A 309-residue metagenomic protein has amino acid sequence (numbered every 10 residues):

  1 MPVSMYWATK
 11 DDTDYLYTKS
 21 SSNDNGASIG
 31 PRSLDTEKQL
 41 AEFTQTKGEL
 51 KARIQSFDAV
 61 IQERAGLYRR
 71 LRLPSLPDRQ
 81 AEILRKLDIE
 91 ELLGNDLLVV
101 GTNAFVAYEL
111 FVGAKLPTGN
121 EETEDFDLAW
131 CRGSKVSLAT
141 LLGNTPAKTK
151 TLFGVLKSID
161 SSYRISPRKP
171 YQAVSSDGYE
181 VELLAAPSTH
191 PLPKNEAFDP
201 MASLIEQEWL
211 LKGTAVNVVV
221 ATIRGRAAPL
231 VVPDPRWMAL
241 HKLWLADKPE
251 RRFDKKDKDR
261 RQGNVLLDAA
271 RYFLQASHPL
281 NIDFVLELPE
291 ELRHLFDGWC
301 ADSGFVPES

Functional and structural regions predicted by a protein language model:
M1-D14, S21-S309: Compositionally biased terminal segments of proteins
